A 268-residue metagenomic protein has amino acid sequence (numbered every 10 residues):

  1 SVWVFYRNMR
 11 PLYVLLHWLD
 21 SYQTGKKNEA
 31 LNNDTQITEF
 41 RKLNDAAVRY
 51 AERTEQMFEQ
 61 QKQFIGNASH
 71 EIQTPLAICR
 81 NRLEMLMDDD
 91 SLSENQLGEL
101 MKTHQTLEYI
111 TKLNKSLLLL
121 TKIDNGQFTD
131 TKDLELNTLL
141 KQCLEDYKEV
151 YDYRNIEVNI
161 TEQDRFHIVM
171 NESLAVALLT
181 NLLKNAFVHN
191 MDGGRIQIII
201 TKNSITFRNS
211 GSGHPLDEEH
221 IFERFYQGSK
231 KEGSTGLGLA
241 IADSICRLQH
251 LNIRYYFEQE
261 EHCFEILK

Functional and structural regions predicted by a protein language model:
S1-A68, I72, A77-D88, L92-E94 (+8 more regions): Membrane-proximal HAMP signal-relay module
V2, Y50, D124, N185 (+2 more regions): Alpha-helix C-capping/helix-to-loop hinge sites
A77-D192, Q197-I198, H214, H220-L248: DHp/HisKA dimerization helices and adjoining segments of the cytosolic kinase module in bacterial two-component sensor
I198, I253-F257: Short hydrophobic beta-strand elements within the C-terminal catalytic ATPase subdomain
I200-T206: Short beta-strand-loop-beta element adjacent to the nucleotide/active-site pocket used for signaling
R208-P215: Glycine-rich acidic phosphate-binding loop
E260-E265: Glycine-rich GHKL/ HATPase_c ATP-binding element in histidine kinases
